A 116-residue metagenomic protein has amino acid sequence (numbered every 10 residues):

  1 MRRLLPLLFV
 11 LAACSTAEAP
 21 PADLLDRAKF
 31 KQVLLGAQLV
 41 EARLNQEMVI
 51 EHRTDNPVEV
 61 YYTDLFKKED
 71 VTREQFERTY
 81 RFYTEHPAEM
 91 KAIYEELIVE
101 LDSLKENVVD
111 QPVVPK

Functional and structural regions predicted by a protein language model:
M1-L8: Sec-dependent signal peptide recognition, specifically the positively charged N-region followed immediately by
L5, L25, R53-N56: Residue-level detector of secondary-structure boundary/capping sites
V10-A13: C-terminal motif of bacterial Sec signal peptides marking the signal peptidase cleavage site
S15-E18: Bacterial signal peptide processing site
P20-D23, E47-V49: Short helix-to-loop capping/linker segments positioned immediately adjacent to catalytic or ligand/cofactor-binding
D23-L44: Post-signal peptide N-terminal segment of mature Sec-exported envelope proteins
M48-K116: Compact alpha-helical subdomains of small soluble proteins
